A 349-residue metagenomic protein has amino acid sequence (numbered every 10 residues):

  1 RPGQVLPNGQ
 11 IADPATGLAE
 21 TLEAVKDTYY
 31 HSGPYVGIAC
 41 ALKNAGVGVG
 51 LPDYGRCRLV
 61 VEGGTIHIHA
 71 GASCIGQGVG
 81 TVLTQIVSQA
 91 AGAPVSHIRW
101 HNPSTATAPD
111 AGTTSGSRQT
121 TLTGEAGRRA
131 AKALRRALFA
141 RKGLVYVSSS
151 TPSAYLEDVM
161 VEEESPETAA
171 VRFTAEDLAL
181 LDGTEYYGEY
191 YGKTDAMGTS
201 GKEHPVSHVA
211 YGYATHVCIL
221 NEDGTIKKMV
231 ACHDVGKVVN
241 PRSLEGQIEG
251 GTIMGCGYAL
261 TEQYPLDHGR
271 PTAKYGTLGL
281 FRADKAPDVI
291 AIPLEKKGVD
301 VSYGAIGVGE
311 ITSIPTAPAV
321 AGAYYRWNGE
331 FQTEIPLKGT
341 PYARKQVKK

Functional and structural regions predicted by a protein language model:
R1-A45, I86-K349: C-terminal catalytic domains of large/alpha subunits in multi-subunit enzymes
V47-G63: Active-site-adjacent "gating/activation" loops or surface patches in catalytic cores
T65-A70: Structural motif
S73: Gly/Ser-rich, acidic/histidine-flanked active-site/gating loops
G80-T81: Conserved strand-to-helix beginnings and helix N-cap segments that scaffold or border functional pockets
